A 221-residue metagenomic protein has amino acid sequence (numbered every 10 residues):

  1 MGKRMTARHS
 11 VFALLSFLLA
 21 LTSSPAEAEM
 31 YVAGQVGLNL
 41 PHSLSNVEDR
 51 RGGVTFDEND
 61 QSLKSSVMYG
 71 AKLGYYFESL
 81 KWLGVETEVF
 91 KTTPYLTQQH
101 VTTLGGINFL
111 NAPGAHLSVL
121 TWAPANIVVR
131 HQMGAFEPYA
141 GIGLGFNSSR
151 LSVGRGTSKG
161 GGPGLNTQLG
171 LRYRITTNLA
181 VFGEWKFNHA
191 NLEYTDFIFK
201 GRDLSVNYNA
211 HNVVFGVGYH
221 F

Functional and structural regions predicted by a protein language model:
G2-A13: Bacterial N-terminal signal peptides that target proteins for export
F12-T22: Bacterial N-terminal signal peptides
S24-A28: Sec/Tat signal peptide C-region and signal peptidase I cleavage site
E29, L40, K72-G154, Y173 (+2 more regions): Gram-negative (and chloroplast) outer-membrane scaffold detector with strong preference for beta-barrel transmembrane
Y31-S43: Short N-terminal segments immediately surrounding and downstream of signal-peptide cleavage
L44-G53, T97-L104, S149-S158, E193-K200: Outer-membrane beta-barrel translocator domains and adjoining extracellular loop/strand segments of Gram-negative
R51-V85: N-terminal, post-signal-peptide region of Sec/Tat-exported proteins
T55-S65, P113-V119, G156-P163, R202-N209: Replace "Gram-negative outer membrane beta-barrel proteins" with "bacterial and organellar outer membrane beta-barrel
